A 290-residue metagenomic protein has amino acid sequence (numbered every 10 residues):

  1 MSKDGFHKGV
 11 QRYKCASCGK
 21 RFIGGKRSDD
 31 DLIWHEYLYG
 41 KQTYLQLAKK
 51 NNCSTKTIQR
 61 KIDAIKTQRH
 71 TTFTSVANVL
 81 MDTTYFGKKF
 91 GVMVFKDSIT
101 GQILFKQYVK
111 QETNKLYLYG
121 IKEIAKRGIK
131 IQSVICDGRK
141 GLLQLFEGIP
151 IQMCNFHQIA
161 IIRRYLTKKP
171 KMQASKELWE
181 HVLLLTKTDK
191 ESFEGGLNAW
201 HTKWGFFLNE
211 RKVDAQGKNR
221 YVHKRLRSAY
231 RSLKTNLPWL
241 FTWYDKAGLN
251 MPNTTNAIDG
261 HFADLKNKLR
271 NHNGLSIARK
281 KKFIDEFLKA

Functional and structural regions predicted by a protein language model:
M1-H7: Short recognition patches in nucleic-acid-associated and regulatory proteins
H7-F90, G128-I129: Short, positively charged, Gly/Tyr-enriched micro-motifs that form contact patches at catalytic or ligand/partner
K14, K56-R60, I149-C154, H272: Core catalytic machinery and nucleic-acid-binding channels of phosphodiester-processing enzymes
K26-D30, W34, I129-R139, F146 (+1 more regions): Acidic/histidine-rich catalytic cores and adjacent linkers of DNA breakage/strand-transfer/modification proteins
T57-K140, Q144, N236, A257: RNase H-like nuclease fold core
K89, L104, L143-L145, R164 (+2 more regions): Short helix/loop capping segments that flank catalytic or ligand/cofactor-binding pockets
S133-W179: Conserved beta-strand -> loop -> alpha-helix junction used to position metal-binding or nucleic-acid-contacting
